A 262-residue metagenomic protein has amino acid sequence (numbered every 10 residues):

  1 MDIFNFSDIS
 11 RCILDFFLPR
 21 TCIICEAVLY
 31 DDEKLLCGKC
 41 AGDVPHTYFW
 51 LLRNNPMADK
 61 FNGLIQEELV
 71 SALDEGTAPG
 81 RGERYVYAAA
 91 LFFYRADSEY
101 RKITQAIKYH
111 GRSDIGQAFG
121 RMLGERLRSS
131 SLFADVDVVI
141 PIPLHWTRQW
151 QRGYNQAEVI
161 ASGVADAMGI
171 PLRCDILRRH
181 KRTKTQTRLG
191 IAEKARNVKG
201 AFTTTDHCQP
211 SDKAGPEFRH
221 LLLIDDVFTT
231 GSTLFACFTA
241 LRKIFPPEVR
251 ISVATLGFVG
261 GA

Functional and structural regions predicted by a protein language model:
M1-A262: Glycine-rich phosphate/pyrophosphate-handling loop used in enzymes and phosphotransfer proteins
